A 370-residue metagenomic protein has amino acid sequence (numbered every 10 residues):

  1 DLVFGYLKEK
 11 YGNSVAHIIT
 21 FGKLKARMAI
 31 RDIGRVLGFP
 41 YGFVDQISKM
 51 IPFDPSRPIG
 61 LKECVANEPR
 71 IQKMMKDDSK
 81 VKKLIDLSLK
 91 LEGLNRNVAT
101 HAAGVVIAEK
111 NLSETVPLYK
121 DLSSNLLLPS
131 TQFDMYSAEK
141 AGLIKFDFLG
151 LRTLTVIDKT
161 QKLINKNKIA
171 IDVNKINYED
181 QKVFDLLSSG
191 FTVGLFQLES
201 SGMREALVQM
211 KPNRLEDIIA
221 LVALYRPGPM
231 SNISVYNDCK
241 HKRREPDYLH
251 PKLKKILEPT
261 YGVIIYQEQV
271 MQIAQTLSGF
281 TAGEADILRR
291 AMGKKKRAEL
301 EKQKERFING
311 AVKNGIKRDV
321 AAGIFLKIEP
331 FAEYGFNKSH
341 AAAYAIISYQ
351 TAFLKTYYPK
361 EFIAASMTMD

Functional and structural regions predicted by a protein language model:
D1-D370: Alpha-helical scaffold/interaction cores of sigma-54-like transcription cofactors and many family A DNA polymerases
